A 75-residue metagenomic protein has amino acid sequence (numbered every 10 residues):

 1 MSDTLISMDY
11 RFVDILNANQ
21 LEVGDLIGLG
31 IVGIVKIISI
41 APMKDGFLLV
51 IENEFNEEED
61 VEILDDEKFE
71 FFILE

Functional and structural regions predicted by a protein language model:
M1-V23: Mixed-charge, Lys/Arg-rich low-complexity intrinsically disordered regions
S2-M8, E58-E75: Intrinsically disordered, low-complexity, charged/polar segments
D14, L49, F71-L74: Generic detector of N-terminal low-structure segments
A18-Q20, P42, K68: Intrinsic disorder/low-complexity segments
E22-D25, F47-L48: Short, hydrophobic/aromatic-rich segments at coil-to-beta transitions
I34-E62: Basic/aromatic-rich interaction segments and small domains that mediate binding to polyanionic partners
